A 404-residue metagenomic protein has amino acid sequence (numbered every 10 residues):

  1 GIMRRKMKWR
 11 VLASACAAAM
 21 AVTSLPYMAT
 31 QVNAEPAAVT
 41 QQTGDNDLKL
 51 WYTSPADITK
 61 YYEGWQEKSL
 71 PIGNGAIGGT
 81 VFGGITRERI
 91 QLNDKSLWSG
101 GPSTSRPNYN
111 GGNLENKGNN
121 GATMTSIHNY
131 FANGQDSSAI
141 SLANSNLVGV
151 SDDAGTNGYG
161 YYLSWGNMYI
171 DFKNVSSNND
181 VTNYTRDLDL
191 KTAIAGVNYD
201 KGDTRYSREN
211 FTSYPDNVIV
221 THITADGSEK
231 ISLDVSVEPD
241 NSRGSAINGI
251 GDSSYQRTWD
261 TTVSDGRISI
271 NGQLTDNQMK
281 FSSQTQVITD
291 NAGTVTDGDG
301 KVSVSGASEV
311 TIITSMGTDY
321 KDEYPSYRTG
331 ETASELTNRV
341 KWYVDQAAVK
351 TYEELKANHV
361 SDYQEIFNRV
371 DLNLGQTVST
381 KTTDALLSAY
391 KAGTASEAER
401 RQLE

Functional and structural regions predicted by a protein language model:
G1-A13: Bacterial Sec-dependent N-terminal signal peptides
R10-V22: Hydrophobic alpha-helical targeting segments used for export or membrane insertion
V22-A37: Sec-dependent signal peptide cleavage junction
E35-E404: Aromatic-residue-lined binding/catalytic grooves and analogous aromatic/hydrophobic interfacial grooves in multimeric
